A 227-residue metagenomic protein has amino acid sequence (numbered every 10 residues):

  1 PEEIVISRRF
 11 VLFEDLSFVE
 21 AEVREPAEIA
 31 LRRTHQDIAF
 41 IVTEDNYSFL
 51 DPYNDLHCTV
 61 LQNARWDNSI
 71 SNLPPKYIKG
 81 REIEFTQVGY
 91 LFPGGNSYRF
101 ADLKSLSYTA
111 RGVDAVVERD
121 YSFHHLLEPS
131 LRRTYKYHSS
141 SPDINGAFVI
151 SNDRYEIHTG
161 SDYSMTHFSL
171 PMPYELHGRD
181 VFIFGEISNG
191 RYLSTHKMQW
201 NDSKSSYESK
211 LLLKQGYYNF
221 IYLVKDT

Functional and structural regions predicted by a protein language model:
P1-E3: Post-signal peptide N-terminal segment of secreted/secretory-pathway proteins
S7-R8, L12-H35, T227: Low-complexity, Pro/Ser/Thr- and charge-rich linker/hinge segments at domain boundaries
N46-Y53, Y174-H177: A short beta-turn/strand-edge loop motif at beta-sheet boundaries
F49-S140: Long, internal scaffold/assembly segments composed of regular secondary structure
W66-P74, H167-K214, T227: Aromatic-rich carbohydrate-binding modules that target alpha-glucans
H125-R179: Basic K/R-rich, polyanion-interacting modules in nucleoproteins and related proteins
K214-F220: A glycine-anchored, Pro-Gly-centered beta-turn/N-cap motif
